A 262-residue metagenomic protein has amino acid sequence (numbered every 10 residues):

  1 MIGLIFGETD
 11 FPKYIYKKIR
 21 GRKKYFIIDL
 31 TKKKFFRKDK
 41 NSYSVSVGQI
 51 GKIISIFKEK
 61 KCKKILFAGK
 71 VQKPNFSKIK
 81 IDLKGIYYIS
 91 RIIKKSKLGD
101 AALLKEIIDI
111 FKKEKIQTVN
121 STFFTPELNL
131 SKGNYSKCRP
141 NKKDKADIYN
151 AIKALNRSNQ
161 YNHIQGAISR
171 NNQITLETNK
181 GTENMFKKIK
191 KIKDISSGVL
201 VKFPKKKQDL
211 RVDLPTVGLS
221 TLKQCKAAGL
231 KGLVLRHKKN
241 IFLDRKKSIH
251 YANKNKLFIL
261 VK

Functional and structural regions predicted by a protein language model:
M1, G21-K24, K61-K63, E114-I116 (+5 more regions): Short coil/turn connectors at secondary-structure junctions
M1-L30: N-terminal basic/disordered segments at the start of proteins
L4-F6, I27-I28, I65-A68, T118-F123 (+5 more regions): General beta-strand structural signal in soluble alpha/beta enzymes
F6-F11, K70-P74, N172, N240-I241: Gly/Ser/Thr-rich loops at beta-strand to alpha-helix junctions that form or flank small-molecule/cofactor-binding
F11, K97-A101, I107, E114-K226 (+1 more regions): Conserved mixed alpha/beta catalytic, RNA-binding, or beta-rich assembly cores of soluble enzyme, regulatory
G21, F36, N75, N129 (+1 more regions): Short secondary-structure boundary/hinge segments and terminal tails
T31-R37, S42-S55, E59-C62, K80-I92 (+1 more regions): Feature captures the catalytic cores and cofactor-binding loops of soluble hydro-lyases/lyases that act on carboxylate
I53-F124: N-terminal glycine-rich phosphate/adenylate-binding segment common to multiple enzyme folds
